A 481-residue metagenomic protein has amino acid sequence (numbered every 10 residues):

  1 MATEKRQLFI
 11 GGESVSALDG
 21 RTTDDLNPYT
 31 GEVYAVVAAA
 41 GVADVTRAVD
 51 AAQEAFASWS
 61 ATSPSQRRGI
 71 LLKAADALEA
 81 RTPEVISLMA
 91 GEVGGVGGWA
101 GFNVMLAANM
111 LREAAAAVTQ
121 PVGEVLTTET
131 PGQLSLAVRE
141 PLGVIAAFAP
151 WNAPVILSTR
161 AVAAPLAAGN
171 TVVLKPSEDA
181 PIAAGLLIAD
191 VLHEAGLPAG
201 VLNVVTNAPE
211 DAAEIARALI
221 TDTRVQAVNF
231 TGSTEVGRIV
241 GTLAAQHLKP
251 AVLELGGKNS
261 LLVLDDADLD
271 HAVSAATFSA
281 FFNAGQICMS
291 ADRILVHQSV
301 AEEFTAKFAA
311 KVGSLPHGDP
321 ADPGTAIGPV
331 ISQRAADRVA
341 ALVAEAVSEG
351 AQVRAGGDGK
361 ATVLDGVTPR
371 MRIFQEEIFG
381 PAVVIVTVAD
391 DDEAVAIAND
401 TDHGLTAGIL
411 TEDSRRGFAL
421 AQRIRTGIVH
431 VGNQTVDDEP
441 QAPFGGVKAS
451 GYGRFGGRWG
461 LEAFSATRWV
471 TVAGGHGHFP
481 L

Functional and structural regions predicted by a protein language model:
M1-Q133: N-terminal Rossmann-like NAD(P)+-binding subdomain of aldehyde/semialdehyde dehydrogenases
P28, V42-V45, P64, T82 (+6 more regions): Residues at or immediately preceding the N-termini of alpha-helices
T30-V36, V225, L262, P316 (+3 more regions): Conserved C-terminal structural/oligomerization subdomain of aldehyde/semialdehyde dehydrogenase
G31, R67, M89, L111 (+9 more regions): Residue-level signal for inorganic ion chemistry
Y34-A40, E54-A61, A146-A147, L261-V263 (+5 more regions): Short, well-ordered beta-strand elements within core beta-sheets of diverse protein domains
F56, S60, A75-T82, I86 (+19 more regions): Structural signal for hydrophobic packing residues in well-ordered secondary-structure cores of soluble enzyme domains
G123-D270, V388: Rossmann-like NAD(P) dinucleotide-binding subdomain of oxidoreductase/dehydrogenase enzymes
E235-T368, V431, F479-P480: ALDH superfamily catalytic-core signature
